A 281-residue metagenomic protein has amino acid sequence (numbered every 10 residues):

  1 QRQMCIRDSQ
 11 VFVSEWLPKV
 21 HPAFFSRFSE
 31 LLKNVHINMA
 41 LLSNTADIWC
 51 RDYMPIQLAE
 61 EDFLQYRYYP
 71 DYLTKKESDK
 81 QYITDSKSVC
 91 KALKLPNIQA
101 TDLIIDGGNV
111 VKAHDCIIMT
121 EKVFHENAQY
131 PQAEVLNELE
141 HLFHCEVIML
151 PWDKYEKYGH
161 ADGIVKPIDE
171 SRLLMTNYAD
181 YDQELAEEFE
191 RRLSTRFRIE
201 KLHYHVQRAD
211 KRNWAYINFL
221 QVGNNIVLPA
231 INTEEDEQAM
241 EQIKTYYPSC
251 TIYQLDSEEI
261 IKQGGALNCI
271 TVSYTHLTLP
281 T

Functional and structural regions predicted by a protein language model:
Q1-S9, T275-T281: Conserved small/polar residues in nucleotide/adenosyl-binding loops
Q3, V13-K112: Cofactor- and metal-binding active-site motifs of prokaryotic enzymes that mediate redox/radical or nucleophilic
F12-V13, L64-Q65, I117-M119, L174-M175 (+1 more regions): Short beta-strand elements that form the blades of beta-propeller/WD-repeat-like and other beta-sheet-rich scaffold
H36-I48, I98-I104, V147-Y155, R198-Q207 (+1 more regions): A generic structural motif
D47-I48, W152-K166, Q207-I217, E259-I270: Beta-rich nucleic-acid/ligand-interaction surfaces
H114-K166: Loop-centered beta-sheet repeat module
H160, P167-A239: Redox- and metal-dependent alpha/beta enzyme cores, enriched for Fe-S-associated oxidoreductases and cofactor-handling
D236-L277: TerminUS-proximal long segments
